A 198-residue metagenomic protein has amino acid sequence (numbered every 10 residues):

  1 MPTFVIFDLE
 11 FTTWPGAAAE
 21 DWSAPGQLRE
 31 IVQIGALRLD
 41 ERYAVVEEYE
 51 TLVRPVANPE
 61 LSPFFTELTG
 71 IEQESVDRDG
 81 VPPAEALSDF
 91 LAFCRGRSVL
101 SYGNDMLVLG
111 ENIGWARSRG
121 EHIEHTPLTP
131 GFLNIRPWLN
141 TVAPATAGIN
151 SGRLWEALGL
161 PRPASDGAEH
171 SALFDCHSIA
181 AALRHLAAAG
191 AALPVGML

Functional and structural regions predicted by a protein language model:
P2-E10: Short, compositionally biased leader-like segments
P2-T3, L28-I71, L91-L198: Metal-dependent phosphoesterase core characteristic of DEDDh/y 3'-5' exonuclease domains
L9-A17, W22: Short acidic, Gly/Ser-rich segments with clustered Asp/Glu that frequently serve as metal-coordination loops in enzyme
A17, D77, D166-A168: Short loop/turn and capping residues at structural boundaries
W22, E50, E85-D89: Short secondary-structure capping micro-motifs at structural edges
A24-G26: Short, solvent-exposed beta-strand/turn "edge" segments of beta-rich domains on protein surfaces
T66-F90: Metal-dependent phosphoesterase signature
